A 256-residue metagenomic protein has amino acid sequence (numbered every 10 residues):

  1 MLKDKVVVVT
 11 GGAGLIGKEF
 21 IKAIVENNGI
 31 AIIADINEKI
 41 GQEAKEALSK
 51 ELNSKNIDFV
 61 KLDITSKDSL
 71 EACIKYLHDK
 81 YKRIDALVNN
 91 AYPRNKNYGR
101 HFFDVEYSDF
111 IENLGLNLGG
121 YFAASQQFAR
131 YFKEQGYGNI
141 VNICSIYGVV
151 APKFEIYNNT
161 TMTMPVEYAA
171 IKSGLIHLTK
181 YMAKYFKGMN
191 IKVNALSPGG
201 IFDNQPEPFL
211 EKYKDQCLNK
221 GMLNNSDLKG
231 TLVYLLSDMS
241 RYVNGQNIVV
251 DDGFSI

Functional and structural regions predicted by a protein language model:
L2-I32, M182: Canonical Rossmann dinucleotide-binding motif of NAD(H)/NADP(H)-dependent dehydrogenases/reductases, specifically
K75, L116-E134, Y147-G148, K180-K184 (+2 more regions): Amphipathic alpha-helical dimer-interface segment in Rossmann-like NAD(P)H-dependent oxidoreductases
I84, Y98-F102, E106-L114, F154 (+1 more regions): Substrate-binding pocket helix/loop in short-chain dehydrogenase/reductase
N90-Y98, D252-G253: Conserved NAD(P)H cofactor-binding loop of Rossmann-fold oxidoreductase domains
R94, Y107, V141-G174, T179-K187: Catalytic loop of short-chain dehydrogenase/reductase
F103-A123, Y137, V141, Y168-A170 (+2 more regions): Catalytic Tyr-X3-Lys loop
K187, K192, V243-G245: Short, small/polar-rich loop/turn modules that mediate ligand/substrate recognition or access, typified
C217-L228, M239: A conserved structural motif in NAD(P)-dependent oxidoreductases
